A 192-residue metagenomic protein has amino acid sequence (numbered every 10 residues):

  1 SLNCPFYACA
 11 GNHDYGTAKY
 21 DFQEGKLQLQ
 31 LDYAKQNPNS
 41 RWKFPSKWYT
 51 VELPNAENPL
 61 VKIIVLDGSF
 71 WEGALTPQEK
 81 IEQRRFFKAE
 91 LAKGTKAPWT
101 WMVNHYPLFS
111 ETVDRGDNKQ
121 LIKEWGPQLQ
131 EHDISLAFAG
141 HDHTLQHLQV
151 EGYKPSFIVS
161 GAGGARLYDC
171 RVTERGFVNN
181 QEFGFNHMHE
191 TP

Functional and structural regions predicted by a protein language model:
S1-W99, R115-Q120, E124-L136, T144-E190: Extended active-site neighborhood of metal-dependent phosphoesterases/phosphodiesterases
V103-F109, A137-L145: Histidine-centered catalytic micro-motifs
S110-D114: Gram-negative outer-membrane beta-barrel proteins
